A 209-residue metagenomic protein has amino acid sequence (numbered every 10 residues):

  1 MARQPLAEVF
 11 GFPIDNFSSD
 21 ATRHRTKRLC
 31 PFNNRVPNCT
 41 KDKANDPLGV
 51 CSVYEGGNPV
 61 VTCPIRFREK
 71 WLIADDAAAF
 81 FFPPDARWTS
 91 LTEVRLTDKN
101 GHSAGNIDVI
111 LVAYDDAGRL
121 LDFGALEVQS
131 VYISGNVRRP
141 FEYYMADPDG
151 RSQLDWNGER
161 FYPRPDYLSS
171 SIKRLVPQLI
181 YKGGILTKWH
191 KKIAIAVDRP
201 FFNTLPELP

Functional and structural regions predicted by a protein language model:
M1-N106: Nuclease-adjacent, charged terminal/linker segments that flank catalytic cores
C63, S90-T92, V109-L111, K182 (+1 more regions): Generic structural hydrophobic/aromatic packing signal, biased to beta-strands
E93, A104-A113, F123-Q129: Short acidic loop-to-beta-strand element that houses the catalytic metal-binding Asp/Glu of nuclease active sites
A104-N106, R119-L121, K188-H190: Short, well-ordered loop/turn elements at secondary-structure boundaries
Y114-G118: Protein-protein interaction/assembly regions in multi-subunit complexes
Y132-T204: Acidic, metal/cofactor-coordinating or nucleic-acid-engaging core segments within structured domains
L205-P209: Intrinsically disordered, low-complexity regulatory regions
